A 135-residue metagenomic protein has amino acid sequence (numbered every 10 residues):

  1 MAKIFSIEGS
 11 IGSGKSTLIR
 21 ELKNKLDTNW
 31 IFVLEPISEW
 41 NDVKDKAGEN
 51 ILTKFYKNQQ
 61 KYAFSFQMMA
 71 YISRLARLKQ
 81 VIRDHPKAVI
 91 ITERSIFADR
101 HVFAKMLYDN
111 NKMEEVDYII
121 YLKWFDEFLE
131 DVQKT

Functional and structural regions predicted by a protein language model:
M1-I4, K87: Pre-Walker A (Motif I) flank of P-loop NTPase domains
I7: Hydrophobic anchor at the beta1->P-loop junction of P-loop NTPases
S10: P-loop (Walker A) phosphate-binding loop of NTP-binding proteins
K15: Conserved lysine of the Walker
L18, L22: Hydrophobic positions on the alpha1 helix immediately C-terminal to the Walker A/P-loop
N24-Q67, V102: Conserved substrate/cofactor phosphate-moiety recognition/catalytic segment in nucleotide-dependent phosphotransferases
A47-V89, N111-K112: Conserved nucleotide-sensing/catalytic segment adjacent to the nucleotide-binding pocket in NTP-handling enzymes
K79-T135: ATP-dependent NMP and nucleoside kinases share a basic, alpha-helical "lid"
